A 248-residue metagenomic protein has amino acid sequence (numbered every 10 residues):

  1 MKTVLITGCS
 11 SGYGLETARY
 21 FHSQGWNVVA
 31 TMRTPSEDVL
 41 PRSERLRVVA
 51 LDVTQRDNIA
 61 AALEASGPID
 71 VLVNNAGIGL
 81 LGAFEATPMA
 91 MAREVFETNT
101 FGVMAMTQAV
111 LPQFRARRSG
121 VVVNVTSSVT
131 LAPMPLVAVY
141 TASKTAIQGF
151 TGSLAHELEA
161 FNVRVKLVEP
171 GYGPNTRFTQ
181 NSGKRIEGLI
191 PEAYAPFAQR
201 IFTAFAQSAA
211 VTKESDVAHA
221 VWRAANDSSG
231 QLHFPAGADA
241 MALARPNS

Functional and structural regions predicted by a protein language model:
S10, G14, A18: N-terminal Rossmann NAD(P)H-binding glycine-rich loop of SDR-like oxidoreductase domains
A50-A61, M89-A90: The beta1-alpha1 cofactor-binding region of Rossmann-like NAD(H)/NADP(H)-dependent oxidoreductases
A83-F84, M91-R93: Substrate-binding pocket helix/loop in short-chain dehydrogenase/reductase
T107, S143-A146: Active-site helix of classical SDR
T107-Q108, G152: A short, exposed helix-loop element centered on a Lys and neighboring polar residues
S127: Residue(s) in the substrate-gating loop at a strand-loop-helix junction that position the organic substrate next
A160-G230: SDR active-site lid
